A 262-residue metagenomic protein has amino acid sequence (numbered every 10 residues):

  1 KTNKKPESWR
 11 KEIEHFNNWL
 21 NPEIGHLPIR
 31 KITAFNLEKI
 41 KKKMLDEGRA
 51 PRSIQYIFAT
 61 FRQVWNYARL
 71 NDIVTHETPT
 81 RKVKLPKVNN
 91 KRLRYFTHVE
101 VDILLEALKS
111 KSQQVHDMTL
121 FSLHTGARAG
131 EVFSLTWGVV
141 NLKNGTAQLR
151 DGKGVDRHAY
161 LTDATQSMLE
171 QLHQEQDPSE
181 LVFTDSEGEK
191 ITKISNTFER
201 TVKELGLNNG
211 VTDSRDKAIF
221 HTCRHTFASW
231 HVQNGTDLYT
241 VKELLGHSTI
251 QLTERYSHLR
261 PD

Functional and structural regions predicted by a protein language model:
K1-I73, N90-R92, K111-Q113, V155 (+2 more regions): N-terminal core-binding DNA-recognition domain of tyrosine site-specific recombinases/integrases
H15, N36-K39, E100, E131 (+2 more regions): Ca2+-coordinating acidic residues in Ca2+-binding motifs
L37, F61, T97, F198 (+1 more regions): Mobile genetic element proteins and their domesticated derivatives, centered on retroelements and DNA transposons
E47, D102, E106-H116, T125 (+4 more regions): Short, basic (Lys/Arg/His-rich) helix/loop patches that form interaction surfaces in the mid-to-C-terminal regions
E47, P51, Q55-I57, L70-A129 (+5 more regions): Basic, Lys/Arg- and aromatic-enriched nucleic-acid-binding interface segment
Y95, Q148-G154, A164, L245-D262: Catalytic-site neighborhood detector that most strongly recognizes the C-terminal catalytic loop/helix of tyrosine
